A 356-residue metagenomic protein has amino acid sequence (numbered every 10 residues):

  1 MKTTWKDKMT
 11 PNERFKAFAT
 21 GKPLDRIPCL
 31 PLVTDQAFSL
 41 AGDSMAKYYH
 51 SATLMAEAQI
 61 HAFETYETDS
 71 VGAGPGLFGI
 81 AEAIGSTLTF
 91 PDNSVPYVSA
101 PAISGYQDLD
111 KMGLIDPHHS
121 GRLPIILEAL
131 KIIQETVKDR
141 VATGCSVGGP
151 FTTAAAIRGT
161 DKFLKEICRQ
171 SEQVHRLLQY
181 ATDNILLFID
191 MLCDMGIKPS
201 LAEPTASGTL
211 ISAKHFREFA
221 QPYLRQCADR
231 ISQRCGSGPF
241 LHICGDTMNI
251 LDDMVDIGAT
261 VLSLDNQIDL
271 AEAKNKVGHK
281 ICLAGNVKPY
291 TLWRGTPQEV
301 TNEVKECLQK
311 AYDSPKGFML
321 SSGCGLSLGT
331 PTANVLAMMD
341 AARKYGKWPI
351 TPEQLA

Functional and structural regions predicted by a protein language model:
M1-A37, D43-A46, A58, A62 (+4 more regions): Active-site loop segments of alpha/beta catalytic cores
T53-A56: Loop-to-helix transition at the N-terminal end of transmembrane alpha-helices
Y66-P75, A81, G85: Membrane helical hairpin/interfacial module
I103-L114: Acidic/polar active-site rim loop that often engages polyanionic ligands
